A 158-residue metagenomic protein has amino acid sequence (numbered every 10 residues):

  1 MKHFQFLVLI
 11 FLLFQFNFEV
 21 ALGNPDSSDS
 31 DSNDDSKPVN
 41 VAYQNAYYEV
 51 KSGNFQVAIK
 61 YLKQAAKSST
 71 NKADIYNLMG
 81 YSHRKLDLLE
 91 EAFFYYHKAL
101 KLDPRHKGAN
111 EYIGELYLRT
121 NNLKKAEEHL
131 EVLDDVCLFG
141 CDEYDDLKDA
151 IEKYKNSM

Functional and structural regions predicted by a protein language model:
K37-S68, K72: Alpha-helical segment of the N-proximal tetratricopeptide repeat
P38, K72, H106, G140-C141: Residue-level recognition of tetratricopeptide repeat
S68, L102, D135-F139: Structural marker of alpha-solenoid helical repeat scaffolds
L78, Y112, D146-A150: Canonical tetratricopeptide repeat
